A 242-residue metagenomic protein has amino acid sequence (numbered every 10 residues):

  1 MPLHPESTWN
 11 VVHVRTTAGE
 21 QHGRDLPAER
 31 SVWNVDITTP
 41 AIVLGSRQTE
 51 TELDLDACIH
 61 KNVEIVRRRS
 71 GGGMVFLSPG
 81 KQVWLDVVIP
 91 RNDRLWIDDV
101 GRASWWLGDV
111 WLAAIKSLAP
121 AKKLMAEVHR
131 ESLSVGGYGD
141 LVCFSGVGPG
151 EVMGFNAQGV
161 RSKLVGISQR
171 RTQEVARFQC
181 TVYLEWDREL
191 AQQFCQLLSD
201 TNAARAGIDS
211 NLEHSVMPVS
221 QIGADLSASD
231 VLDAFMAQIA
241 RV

Functional and structural regions predicted by a protein language model:
M1-H60, E64-R68, G73-M74, G139-C143 (+2 more regions): Active-site loop/lid in soluble adenylation, ligation, and acyl-transfer enzymes
E52-D54, R94-V100, E189-Q193, S227-D230: Short, conserved charged micro-motifs
K61, R68, P79-P90, C180-L184: Active-site-adjacent structural patch at catalytic or cofactor/ligand-binding sites
R69, P79, I97-G101: N-terminal catalytic or cofactor-binding beta/alpha core of small enzyme domains
G73, L77-R94, A204-V219: Residues forming anionic-ligand binding surfaces in small-molecule and nucleic-acid pockets of primarily soluble enzymes
S78-P79, F155-V160, T172-Q173: Short acidic-glycine loop/turn motifs at beta-strand connectors
W84-P149, G154-G159: Internal, conserved structured core segments that host functional sites
G108-Y138, I167-V242: Long, positively charged amphipathic alpha-helical accessory segments at protein N-termini or as interdomain linkers
